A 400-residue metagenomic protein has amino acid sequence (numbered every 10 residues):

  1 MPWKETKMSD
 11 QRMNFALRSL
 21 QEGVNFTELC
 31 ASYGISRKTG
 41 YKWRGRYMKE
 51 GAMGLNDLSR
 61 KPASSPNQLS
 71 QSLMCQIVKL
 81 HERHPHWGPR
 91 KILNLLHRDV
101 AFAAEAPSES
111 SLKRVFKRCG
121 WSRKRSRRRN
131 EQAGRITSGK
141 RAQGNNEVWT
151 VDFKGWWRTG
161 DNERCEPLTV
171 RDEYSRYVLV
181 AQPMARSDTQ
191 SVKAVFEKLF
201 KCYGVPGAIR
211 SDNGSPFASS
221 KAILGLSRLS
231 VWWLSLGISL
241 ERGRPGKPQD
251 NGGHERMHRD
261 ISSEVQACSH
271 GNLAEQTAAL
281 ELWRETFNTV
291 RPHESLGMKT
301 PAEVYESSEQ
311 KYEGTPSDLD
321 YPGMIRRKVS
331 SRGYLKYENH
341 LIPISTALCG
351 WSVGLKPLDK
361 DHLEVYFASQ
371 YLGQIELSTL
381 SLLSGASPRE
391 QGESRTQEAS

Functional and structural regions predicted by a protein language model:
M1-M13, A63-Q71: Short, Lys/Arg-enriched anionic-surface-contact patches
K7-V24, M74-R83: Short, amphipathic alpha-helical "recognition" segments used to contact nucleic acids or chromatin
F15, L29, G40-W43, G51 (+16 more regions): Mobile genetic element proteins and their domesticated derivatives, centered on retroelements and DNA transposons
G54-T150, W156, S227-S230, T300-Q310: Basic, flexible linker segments flanking DNA-binding modules in nucleic acid-interacting mobile-element proteins
S110, R114-V178, A185, T189-G207 (+3 more regions): Mobile-element integrase/transposase regions, centering on the N-terminal DNA-binding/Zn-coordinating module
F200-I223, R244-G246, N251, M298-P301: Acidic/histidine-rich, metal-coordinating catalytic segments
L229-E313, G354, L358-D359: Charged alpha-helix within mobile-element recombinases
R284, N288-S400: C-terminal, beta-rich DNA-binding module of retroviral/retroelements integrases
